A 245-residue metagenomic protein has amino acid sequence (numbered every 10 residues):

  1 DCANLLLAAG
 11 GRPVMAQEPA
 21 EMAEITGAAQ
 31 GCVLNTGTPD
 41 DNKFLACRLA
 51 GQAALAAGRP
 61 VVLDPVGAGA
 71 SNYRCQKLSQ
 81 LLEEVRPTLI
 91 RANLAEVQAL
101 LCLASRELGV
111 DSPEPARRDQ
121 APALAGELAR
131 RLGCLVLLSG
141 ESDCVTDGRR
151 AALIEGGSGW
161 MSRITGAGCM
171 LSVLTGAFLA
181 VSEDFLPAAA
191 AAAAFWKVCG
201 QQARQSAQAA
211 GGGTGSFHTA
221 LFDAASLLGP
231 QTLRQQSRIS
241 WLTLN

Functional and structural regions predicted by a protein language model:
L5-A57, L63: Active-site cofactor/substrate anionic-group-binding motifs, chiefly glycine- and Lys/Arg-rich phosphate-binding loops
K43-A92: Glycine/small-residue-rich loop that forms an oxyanion/phosphate-binding "nest" at active or ligand-binding sites
R74-A151: Conserved phosphate/ATP/ADP-binding segment of small-molecule kinases
A99, R163-A194: Short, small-residue alpha-helix embedded
L124-A129, F185-G200, L221-F222: Short, well-structured alpha-helical segments that form the helix of a local strand-helix-strand
I154-T165: Short pre-catalytic strand/loop immediately N-terminal to key active-site residues, enriched for Gly-Thr
V198-N245: Charged C-terminal helix
